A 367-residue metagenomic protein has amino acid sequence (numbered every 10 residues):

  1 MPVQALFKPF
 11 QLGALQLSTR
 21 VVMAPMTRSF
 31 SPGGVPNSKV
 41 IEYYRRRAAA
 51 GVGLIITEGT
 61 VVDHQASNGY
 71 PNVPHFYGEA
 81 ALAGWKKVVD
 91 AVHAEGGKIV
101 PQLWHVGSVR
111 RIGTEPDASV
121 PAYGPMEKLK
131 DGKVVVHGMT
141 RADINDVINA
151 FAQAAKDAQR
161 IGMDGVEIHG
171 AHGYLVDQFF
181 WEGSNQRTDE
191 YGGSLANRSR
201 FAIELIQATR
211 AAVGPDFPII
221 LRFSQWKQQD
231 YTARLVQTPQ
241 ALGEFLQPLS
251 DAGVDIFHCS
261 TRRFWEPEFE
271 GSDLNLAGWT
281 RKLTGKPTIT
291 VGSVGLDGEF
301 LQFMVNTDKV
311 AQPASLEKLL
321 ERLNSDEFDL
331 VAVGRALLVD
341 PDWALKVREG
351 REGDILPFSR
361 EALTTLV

Functional and structural regions predicted by a protein language model:
M1-V367: Flavin-dependent oxidoreductase catalytic cores
